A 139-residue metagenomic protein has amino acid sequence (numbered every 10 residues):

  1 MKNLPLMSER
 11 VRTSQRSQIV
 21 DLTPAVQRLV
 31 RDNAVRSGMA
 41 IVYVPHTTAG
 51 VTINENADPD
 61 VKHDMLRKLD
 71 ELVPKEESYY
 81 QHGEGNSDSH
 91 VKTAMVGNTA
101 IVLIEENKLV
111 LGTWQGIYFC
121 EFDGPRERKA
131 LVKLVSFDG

Functional and structural regions predicted by a protein language model:
M1-G139: Active-site histidine-anchored catalytic micro-motif
